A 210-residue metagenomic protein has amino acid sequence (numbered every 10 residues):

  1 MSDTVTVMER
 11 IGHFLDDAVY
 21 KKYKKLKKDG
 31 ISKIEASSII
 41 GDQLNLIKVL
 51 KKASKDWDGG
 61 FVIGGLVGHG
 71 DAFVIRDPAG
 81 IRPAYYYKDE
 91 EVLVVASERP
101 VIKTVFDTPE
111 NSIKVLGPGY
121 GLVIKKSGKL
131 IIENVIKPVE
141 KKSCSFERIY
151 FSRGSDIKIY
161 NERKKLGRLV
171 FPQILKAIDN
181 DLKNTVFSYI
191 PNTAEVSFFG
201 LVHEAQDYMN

Functional and structural regions predicted by a protein language model:
M1-G117, V123-P191: Conserved short alpha-helical segments that host acidic/polar catalytic motifs at enzyme active sites
T193-N210: Carboxylate/His-rich catalytic cores and anion/metal-binding grooves
